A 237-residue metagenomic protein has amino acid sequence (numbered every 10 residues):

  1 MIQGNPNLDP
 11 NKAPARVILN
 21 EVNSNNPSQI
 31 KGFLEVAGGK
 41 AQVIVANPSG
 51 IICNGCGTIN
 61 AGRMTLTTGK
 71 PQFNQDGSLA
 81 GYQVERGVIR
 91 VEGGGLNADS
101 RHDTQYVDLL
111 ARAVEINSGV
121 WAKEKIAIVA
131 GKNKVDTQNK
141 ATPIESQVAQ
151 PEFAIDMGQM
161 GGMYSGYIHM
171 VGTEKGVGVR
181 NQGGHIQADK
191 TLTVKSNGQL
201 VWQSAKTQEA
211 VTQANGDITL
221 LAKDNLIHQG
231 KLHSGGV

Functional and structural regions predicted by a protein language model:
M1-A188, K195-G198, E209: Solvent-exposed adhesion/ligand-recognition segments of exported proteins
G87, P151, T191, S196-V237: Binding/recognition "hotspot" determinant
